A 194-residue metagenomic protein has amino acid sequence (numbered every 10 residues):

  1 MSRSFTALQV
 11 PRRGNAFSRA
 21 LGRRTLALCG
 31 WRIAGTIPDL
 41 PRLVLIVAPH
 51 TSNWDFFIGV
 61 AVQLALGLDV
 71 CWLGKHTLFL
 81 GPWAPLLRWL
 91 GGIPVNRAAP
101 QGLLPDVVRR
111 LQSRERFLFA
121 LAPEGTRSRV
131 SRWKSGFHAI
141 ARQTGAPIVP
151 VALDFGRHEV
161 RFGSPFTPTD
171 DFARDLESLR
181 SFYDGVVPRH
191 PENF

Functional and structural regions predicted by a protein language model:
S2-R19: Helix-enriched interaction subdomains in cytosolic or periplasmic regions, typified by TIR/SEFIR signaling/NADase cores
T6-P11, A27-G185, N193-F194: Soluble catalytic domains of membrane acyltransferases
A16-C29: Short coil-to-helix leader/linker segments, especially the first N-terminal amphipathic alpha-helix with its helix
